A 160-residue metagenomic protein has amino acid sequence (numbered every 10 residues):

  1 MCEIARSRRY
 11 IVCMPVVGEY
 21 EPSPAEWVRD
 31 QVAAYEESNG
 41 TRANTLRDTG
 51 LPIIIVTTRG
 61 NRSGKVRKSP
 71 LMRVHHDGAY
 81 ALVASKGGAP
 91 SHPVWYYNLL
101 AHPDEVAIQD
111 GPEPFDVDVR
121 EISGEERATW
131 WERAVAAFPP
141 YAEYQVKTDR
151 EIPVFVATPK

Functional and structural regions predicted by a protein language model:
C2-R47: Extreme N-terminal tail/first-helix region
E3, S7-C13, P24, E143 (+1 more regions): C-terminal edge-of-domain segments
V16-E19, K86-Y141, K147-E151, P159-K160: Short, structured beta-strand-loop surface elements
R42-N44, S63, Y141-Q145: Short helix-to-loop capping/linker segments positioned immediately adjacent to catalytic or ligand/cofactor-binding
R47-P52, E151: A short, polar/charged loop/turn motif at coil->beta-strand junctions and beta-hairpin connectors
G50-S85: Short beta-strand segments
I55-T57, A107, V156: Residue-level detector of beta-strand face positions
